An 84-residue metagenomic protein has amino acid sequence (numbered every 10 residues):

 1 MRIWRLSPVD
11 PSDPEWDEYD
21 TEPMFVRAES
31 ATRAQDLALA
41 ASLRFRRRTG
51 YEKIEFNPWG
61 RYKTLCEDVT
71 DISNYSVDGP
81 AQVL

Functional and structural regions predicted by a protein language model:
M1, R27-L37: A short, structured loop/turn motif at beta-sheet edges
M1-P11: A short beta-strand micro-motif
P11-S12, A31: Short Gly/Pro-enriched loop/turn and capping motifs at secondary-structure junctions
W16-S30: A short, exposed loop/beta-hairpin motif centered on an aromatic-Gly-Thr core
A40-L84: Short, mixed-charge low-complexity intrinsically disordered segments
